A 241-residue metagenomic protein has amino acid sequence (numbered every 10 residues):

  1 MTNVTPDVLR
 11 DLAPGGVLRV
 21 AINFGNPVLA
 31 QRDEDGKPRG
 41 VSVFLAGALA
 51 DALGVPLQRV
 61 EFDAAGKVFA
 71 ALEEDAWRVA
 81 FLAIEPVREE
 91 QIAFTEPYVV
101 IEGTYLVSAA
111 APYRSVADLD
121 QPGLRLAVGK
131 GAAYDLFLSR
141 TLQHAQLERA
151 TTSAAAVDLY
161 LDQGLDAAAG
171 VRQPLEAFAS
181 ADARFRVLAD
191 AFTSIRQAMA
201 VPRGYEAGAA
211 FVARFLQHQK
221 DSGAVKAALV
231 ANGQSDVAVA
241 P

Functional and structural regions predicted by a protein language model:
M1-A83, R88, S222, A231-N232: Extracytoplasmic small-molecule ligand-binding "clamshell" domains of the periplasmic binding protein/Venus flytrap
M1-L9, G40-A52, A110-Y113, A117 (+2 more regions): Extended ligand-binding regions for polar small-molecule ligands
G16-I22, R39, A117-Y134, Q146-L147: Short loop->beta-strand "edge-of-pocket" segments that line small-molecule binding or catalytic clefts across diverse
F24, V100-A110, R172, E176-Q217 (+1 more regions): Periplasmic-binding protein-like
L29-E34, A46-P56, T95, P122 (+4 more regions): Ligand-binding cleft/hinge of the Venus flytrap
Q58-A70, Y113-R114, E148-L159, I195: Short helix-initiation/N-cap motifs at beta->coil->alpha
G66, A70, L82-Q91, R140 (+1 more regions): A ligand-binding cleft/hinge motif common to bilobed small-molecule-binding domains
Y98, V107-R125: Flexible hinge/capping segments at coil-to-helix
